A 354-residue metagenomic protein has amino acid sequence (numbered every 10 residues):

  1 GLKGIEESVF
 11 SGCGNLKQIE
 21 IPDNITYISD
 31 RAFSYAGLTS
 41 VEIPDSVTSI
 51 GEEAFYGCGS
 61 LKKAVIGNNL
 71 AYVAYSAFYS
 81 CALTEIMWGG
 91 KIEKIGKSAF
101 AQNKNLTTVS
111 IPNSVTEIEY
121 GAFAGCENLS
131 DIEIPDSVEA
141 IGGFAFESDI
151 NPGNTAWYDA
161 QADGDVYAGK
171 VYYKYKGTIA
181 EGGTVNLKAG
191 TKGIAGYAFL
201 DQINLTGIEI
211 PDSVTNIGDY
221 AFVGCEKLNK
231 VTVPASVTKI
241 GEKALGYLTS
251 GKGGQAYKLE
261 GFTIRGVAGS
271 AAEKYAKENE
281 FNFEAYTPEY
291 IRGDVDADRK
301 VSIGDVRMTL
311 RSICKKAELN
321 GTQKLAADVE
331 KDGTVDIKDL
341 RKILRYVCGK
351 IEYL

Functional and structural regions predicted by a protein language model:
G1-G4, G14-Y27, A36-S49, G59-Y72 (+9 more regions): Structural signature of tandem-repeat unit edges
E6, A195, A268, A272 (+2 more regions): Stable alpha-helical elements in mature extracytoplasmic
E6-V9, S29-A32, G51-Y56, A74-A77 (+8 more regions): Consensus positions within tandem repeat domains that build extended binding/scaffold surfaces
G14, G59, I203, E226 (+5 more regions): Sec-exported extracytoplasmic/periplasmic mature domains
F144, A271-E280: Short, aromatic/basic amphipathic alpha-helical patches
G193-I194, A276: Generic structural signal for small/hydrophobic residues in well-ordered secondary structure, especially within
I240-E242, E273-K274: Extracytoplasmic/secreted cell-surface and envelope-processing proteins
T287-L354: Cellulosome-associated attachment modules in secreted, modular CAZymes
